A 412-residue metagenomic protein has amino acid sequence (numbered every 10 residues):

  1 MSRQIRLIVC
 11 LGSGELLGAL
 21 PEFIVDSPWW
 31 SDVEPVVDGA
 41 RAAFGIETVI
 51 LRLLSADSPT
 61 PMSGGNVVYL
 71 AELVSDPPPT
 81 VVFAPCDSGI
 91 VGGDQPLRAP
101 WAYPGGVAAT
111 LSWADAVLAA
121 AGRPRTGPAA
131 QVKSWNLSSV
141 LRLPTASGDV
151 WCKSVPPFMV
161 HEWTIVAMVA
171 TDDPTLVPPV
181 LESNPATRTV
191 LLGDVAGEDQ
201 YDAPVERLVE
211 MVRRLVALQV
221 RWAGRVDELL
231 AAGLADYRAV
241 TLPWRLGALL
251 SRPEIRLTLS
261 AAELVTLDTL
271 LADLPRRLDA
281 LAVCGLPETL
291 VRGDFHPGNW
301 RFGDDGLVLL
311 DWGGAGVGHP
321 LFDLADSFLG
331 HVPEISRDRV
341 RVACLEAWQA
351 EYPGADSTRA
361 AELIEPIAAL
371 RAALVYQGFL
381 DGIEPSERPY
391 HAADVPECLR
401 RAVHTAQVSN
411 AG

Functional and structural regions predicted by a protein language model:
S2-I46: Conserved Nudix-box catalytic region and its N-terminal flanking loop in Nudix hydrolases and closely related
P61, N66-V91, A129-Y237: ATP-binding pocket architecture of kinase catalytic cores
V81-A130: Juxta-kinase regulatory segment immediately upstream of eukaryotic protein kinase catalytic domains
A102-G105, T110, A232-L281, S336-R339 (+2 more regions): Active-site catalytic-loop/activation-segment of kinase and kinase-like phosphoryl-transfer enzymes
A130-A146, W151-C152, P275-L324: Active-site acidic catalytic loop and adjacent metal/ATP-binding pocket of ATP-dependent phosphoryl transfer enzymes
D202-T266, L286-E288, G316-V317, E387-E397: A cross-family kinase active-site recognition segment
A232-Y237, P353-I367: All-alpha amphipathic helical-bundle segments outside canonical DNA-binding/catalytic cores that form hydrophobic
P320-P353, P366-E387, C398-A402: Active-site activation/catalytic loop segments of kinase-like enzymes and analogous catalytic loops in related
